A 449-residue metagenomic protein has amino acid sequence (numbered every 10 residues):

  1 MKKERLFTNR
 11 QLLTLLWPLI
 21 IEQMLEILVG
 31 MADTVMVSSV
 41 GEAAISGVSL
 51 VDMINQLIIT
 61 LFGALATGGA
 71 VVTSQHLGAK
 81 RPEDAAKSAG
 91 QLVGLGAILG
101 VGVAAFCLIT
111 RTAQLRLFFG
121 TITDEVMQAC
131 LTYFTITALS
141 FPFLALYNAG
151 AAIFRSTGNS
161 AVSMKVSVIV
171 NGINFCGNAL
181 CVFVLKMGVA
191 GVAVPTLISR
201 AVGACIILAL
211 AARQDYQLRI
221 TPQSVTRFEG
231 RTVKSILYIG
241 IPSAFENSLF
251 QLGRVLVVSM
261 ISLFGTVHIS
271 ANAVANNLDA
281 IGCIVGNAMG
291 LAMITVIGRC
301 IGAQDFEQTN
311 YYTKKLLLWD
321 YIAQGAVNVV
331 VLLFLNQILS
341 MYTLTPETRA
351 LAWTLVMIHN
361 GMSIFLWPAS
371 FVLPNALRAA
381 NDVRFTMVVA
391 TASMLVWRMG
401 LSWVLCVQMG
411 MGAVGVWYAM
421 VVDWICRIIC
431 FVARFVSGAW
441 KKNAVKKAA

Functional and structural regions predicted by a protein language model:
M1-L19, T73-S140, V182-I241, I297-S363 (+1 more regions): Short alpha-helical transmembrane segments in multi-pass integral membrane proteins
E4-V35, S39-V40, Q56-G68, V72 (+5 more regions): N-terminal transmembrane alpha-helices
T14-D33, I136, V170, S199-G203 (+3 more regions): Transmembrane helical elements of multi-pass membrane transporters/channels
Q23-I27, T60, G100, A104 (+11 more regions): Residue-level hotspots within the lipid-embedded alpha helices of multi-pass solute transporters
I27-S46, L115-D124, L180-M187, S248-I281 (+3 more regions): Helix-terminus/linker motif at the lipid-water interface of multi-pass membrane proteins
E42-M53, C130, F134, A193 (+3 more regions): Small-residue hotspots at the loop-to-helix junctions and early N-terminal turns of transmembrane alpha-helices
I45-A105, L144-S163, V258, I269-L335 (+1 more regions): Small-residue-rich hydrophobic transmembrane alpha-helices
A66, I136-R155, S163-N174, V192-I207 (+5 more regions): Short runs within selected transmembrane alpha-helices of multi-pass transporters and secretion channels
